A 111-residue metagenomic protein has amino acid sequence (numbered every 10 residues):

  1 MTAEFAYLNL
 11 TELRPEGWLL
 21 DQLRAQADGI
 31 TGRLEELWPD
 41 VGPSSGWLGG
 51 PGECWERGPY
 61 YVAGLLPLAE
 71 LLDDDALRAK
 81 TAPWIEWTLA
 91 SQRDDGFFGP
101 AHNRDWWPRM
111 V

Functional and structural regions predicted by a protein language model:
M1-R57, A79-G99: Low-complexity, Ser/Thr/Pro/Gly-enriched N-terminal "stalk/linker" regions
G52-E70, P108-V111: Well-ordered alpha-helical segments within folded domains of soluble proteins
L65, A90-F98, D105-V111: Aromatic-lined, polymer-binding surfaces characteristic of secreted/periplasmic polysaccharide-degrading enzymes
